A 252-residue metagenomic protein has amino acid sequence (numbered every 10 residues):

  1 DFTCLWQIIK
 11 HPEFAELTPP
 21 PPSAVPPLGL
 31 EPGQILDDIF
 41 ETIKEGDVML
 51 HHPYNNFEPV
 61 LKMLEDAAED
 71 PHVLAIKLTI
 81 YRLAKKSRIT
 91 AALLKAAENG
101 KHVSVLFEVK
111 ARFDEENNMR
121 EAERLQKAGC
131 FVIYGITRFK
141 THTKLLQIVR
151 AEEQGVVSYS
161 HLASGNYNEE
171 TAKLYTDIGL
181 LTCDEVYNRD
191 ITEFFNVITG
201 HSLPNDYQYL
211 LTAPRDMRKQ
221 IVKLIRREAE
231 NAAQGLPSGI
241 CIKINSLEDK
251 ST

Functional and structural regions predicted by a protein language model:
D1-I240, D249: N-terminal localization/anchoring segments of enzymes in phospholipid and broader phosphate metabolism
N245-S246: Ordered core of a single globular domain
